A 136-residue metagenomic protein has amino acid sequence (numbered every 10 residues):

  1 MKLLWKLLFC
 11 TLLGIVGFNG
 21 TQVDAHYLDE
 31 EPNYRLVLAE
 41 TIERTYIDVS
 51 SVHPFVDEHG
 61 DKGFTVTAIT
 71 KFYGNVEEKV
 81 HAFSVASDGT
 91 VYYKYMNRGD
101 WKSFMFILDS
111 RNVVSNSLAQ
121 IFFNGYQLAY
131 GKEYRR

Functional and structural regions predicted by a protein language model:
K2-C10: Sec-dependent signal peptide recognition, specifically the positively charged N-region followed immediately by
L13-Q22: C-terminal segment of classical bacterial N-terminal signal peptides
Q22-K79, A86-R136: N-terminal secretory-pathway/extracellular module detecting exported/lumenal segments and adjacent signal-anchor/first
